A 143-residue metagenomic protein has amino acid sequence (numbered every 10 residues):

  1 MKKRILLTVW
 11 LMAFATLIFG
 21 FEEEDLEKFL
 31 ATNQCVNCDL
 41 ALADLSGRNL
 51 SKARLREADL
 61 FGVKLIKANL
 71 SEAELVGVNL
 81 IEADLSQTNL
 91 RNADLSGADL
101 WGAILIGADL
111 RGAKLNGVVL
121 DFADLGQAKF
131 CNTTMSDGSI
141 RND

Functional and structural regions predicted by a protein language model:
M1-R4: Positively charged n-region of N-terminal signal peptides that target proteins for export
L7-T8, I18: Cleavable N-terminal signal peptides
T8-V9, N116: Intrinsically disordered, low-complexity segments enriched in polar/charged small residues
F21-D143: Tandem repeat scaffolds
